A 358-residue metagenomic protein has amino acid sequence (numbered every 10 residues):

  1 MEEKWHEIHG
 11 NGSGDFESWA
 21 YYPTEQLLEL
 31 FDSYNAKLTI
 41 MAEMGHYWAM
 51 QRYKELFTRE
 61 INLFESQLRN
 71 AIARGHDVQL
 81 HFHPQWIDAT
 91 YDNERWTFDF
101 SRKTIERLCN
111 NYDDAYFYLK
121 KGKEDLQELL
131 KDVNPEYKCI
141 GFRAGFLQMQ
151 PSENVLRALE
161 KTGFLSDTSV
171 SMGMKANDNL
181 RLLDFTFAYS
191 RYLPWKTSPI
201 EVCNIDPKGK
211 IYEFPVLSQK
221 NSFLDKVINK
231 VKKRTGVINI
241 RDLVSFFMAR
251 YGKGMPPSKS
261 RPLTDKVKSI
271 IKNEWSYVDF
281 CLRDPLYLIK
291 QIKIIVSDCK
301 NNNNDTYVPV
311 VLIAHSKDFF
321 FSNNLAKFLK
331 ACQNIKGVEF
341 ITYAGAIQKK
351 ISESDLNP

Functional and structural regions predicted by a protein language model:
M1-R74, L312, K330-E339: Active-site beta->alpha N-cap acidic-glycine motif
W5-H6, Y91-D92, E153-R157: Distinct, well-ordered alpha-helical segments
E17, Y21, T58-I61, E65 (+4 more regions): Non-membrane alpha-helical structural segments and their capping/turn regions in soluble enzymes
T24-L28, F64-L68, L119-Q127, L156 (+2 more regions): Generic structural signal for well-ordered alpha-helices, preferentially at hydrophobic/aromatic core positions
K37, E43-Q148, G209, S218-F223 (+2 more regions): Metal-dependent polysaccharide deacetylase catalytic core of the NodB/CE4 family, i.e., the active-site-bearing domain
N70, E153-L165, K327-N334, L356: Short, surface-exposed basic-aromatic patches at helix termini and helix-loop junctions that form
K131, A144-N302: Active-site-adjacent pocket scaffolds in enzyme catalytic domains
P207-Q219, D265-R283, S297-P358: Active-site and substrate-binding clefts of carbohydrate-active enzymes
